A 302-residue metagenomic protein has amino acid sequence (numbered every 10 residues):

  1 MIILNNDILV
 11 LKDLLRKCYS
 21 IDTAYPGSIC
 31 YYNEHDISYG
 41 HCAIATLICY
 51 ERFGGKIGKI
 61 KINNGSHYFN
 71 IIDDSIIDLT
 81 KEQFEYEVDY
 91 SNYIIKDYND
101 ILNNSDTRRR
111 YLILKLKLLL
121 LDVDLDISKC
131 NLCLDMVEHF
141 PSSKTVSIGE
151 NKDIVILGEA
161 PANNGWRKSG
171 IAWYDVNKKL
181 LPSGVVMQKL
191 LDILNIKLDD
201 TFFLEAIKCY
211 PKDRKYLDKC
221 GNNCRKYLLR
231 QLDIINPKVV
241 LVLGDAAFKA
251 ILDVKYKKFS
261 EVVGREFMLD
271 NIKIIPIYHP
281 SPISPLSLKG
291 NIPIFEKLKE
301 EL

Functional and structural regions predicted by a protein language model:
M1-L121: A structural boundary/capping signal
D122-E261, R265-L302: A polyanion-binding, active-site-adjacent surface
